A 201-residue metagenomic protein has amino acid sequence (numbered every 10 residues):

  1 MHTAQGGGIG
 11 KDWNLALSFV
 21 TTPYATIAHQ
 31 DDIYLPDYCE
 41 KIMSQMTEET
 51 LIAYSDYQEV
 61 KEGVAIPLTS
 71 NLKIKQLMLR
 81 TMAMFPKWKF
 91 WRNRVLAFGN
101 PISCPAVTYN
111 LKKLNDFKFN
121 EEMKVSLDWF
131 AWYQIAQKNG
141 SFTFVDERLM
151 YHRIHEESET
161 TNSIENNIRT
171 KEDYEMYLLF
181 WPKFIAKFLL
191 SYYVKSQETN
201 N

Functional and structural regions predicted by a protein language model:
H2, A53-Y57, V145-E147, H152: Short glycine/serine/threonine-enriched helix-capping/active-site loop that flanks the nucleotide-sugar donor pocket
H2-V20: Glycine-rich, basic loop-to-helix element that forms the pyrophosphate-binding segment of sugar-nucleotide handling
A25: Short aromatic/hydrophobic "clamp" motif used to bind/position activated sugar donors
H29-I33, D56: The conserved acidic donor/metal-binding loop of glycosyltransferases
D37-I74: Conserved donor NDP-sugar-binding/catalytic core segment of glycosyltransferases
L79-R169: Conserved nucleotide-sugar donor-binding catalytic segment
L79-W91, S141, E165-N201: C-terminal, non-catalytic tails of nucleotide-sugar-dependent glycosyltransferases
